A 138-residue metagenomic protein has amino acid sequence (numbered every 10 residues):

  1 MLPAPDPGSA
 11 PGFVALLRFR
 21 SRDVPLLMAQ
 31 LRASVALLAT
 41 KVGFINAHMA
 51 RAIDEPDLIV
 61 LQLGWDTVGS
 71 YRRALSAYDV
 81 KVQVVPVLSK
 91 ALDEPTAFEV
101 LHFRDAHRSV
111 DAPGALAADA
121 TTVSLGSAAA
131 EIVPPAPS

Functional and structural regions predicted by a protein language model:
M1-P7, H48-A50: Short beta-strand/turn micro-motifs at beta-sheet edges
L2, A39-I45, D66-F98, P134-S138: An amphipathic, aromatic/His-enriched active-site/gating alpha helix that lines ligand/cofactor pockets
G12-F19, H48-S76, P113: Short, well-ordered beta-strand segments in beta-rich or mixed alpha/beta enzyme and ligand-binding folds
R18-Q30: Short, surface-exposed ligand-recognition loops at beta-strand->loop->(often short) alpha-helix junctions that present
V35-V60, K90: Short, glycine- and small/hydrophobic-rich beta-strand elements in well-ordered beta-sheets
I53-D54, D93-D105: Short proline/glycine- and acidic-rich turn/helix-capping motifs at secondary-structure junctions
E99-S138: Acidic/histidine-enriched, glycine/proline-rich intrinsically disordered or flexible terminal extensions
